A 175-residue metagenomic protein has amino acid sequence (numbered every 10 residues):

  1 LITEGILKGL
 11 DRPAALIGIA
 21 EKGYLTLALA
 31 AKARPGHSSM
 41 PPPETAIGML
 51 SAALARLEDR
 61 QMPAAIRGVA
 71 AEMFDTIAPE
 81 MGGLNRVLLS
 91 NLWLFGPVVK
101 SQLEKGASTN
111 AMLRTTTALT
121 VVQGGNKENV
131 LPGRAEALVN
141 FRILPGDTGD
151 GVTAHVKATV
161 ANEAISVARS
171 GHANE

Functional and structural regions predicted by a protein language model:
I2-A20, Y24-E175: Metal-dependent amide/peptide-bond hydrolase catalytic core, centered on the "pita-bread" metallohydrolase fold
